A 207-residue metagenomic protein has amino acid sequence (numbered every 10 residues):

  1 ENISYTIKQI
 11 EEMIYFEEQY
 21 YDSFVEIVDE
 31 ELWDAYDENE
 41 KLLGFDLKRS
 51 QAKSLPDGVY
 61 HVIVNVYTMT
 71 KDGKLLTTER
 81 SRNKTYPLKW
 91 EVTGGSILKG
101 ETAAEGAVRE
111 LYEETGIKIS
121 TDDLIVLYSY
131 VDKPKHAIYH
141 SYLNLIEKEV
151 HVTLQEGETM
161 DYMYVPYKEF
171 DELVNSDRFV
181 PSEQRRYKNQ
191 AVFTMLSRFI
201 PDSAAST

Functional and structural regions predicted by a protein language model:
E1-E17, L42, P87-K89, K99 (+2 more regions): Nudix hydrolase/Nudix homology domain
F16-N65, K71: Acidic, metal-coordinating catalytic segment for phosphate/diphosphate chemistry, firing primarily on the Nudix
D29-E31, V62-V64, T93, I138-H140 (+1 more regions): Residues that flank catalytic or metal-binding motifs in active/ligand-binding sites
S54, H61-G94: A glycine-rich, hydrophobic loop/mini-helix early in the fold
L76-T77, V92-I125: The catalytic Nudix box helix
N83, E113, E172: Active-site micro-motifs of SAM-dependent methyltransferase domains
